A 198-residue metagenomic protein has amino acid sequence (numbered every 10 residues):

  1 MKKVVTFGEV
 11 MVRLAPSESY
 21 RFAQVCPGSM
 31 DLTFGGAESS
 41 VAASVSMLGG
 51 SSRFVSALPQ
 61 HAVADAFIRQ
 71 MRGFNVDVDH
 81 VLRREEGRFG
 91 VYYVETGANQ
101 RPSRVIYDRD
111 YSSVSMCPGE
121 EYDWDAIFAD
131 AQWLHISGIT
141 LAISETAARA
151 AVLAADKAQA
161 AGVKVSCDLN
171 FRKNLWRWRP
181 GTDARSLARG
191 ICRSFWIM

Functional and structural regions predicted by a protein language model:
M1-D77, C117-G119: Glycine-rich phosphate/adenosyl-contacting loop at the front of the ribokinase-like
K3-V4, Q132, V163: The start of beta-strands in P-loop NTPase/AAA+ ATPase cores
T6-F7, Y107, S166-C167: General beta-strand structural signal in soluble alpha/beta enzymes
V10, Y111, F171-K173: Glycine-rich beta-alpha junction loops
V12, P16, R72, V76 (+5 more regions): Generic secondary-structure signature for well-ordered alpha-helical cores
S40-A43, A129, R149, L153-D156: A broad detector of short, well-ordered amphipathic alpha-helices that serve as recognition/interaction surfaces
S51-G138: Conserved N-terminal subdomain of the carbohydrate kinase-like
I139-M198: Conserved beta-alpha-beta core of the PfkB/ribokinase-like small-molecule kinase fold
